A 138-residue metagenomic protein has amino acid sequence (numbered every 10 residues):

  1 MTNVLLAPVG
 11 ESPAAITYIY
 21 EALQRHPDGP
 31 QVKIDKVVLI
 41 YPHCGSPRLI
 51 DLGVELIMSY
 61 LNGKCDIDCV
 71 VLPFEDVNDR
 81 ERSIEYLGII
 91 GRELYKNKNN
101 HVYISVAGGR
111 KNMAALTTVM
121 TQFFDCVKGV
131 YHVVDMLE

Functional and structural regions predicted by a protein language model:
M1-Y103, A115-E138: Long, low-complexity, Lys/Arg-enriched
V106-M113: Acidic, metal-coordinating catalytic cores used for nucleic-acid/nucleotide bond scission and strand-transfer chemistry
